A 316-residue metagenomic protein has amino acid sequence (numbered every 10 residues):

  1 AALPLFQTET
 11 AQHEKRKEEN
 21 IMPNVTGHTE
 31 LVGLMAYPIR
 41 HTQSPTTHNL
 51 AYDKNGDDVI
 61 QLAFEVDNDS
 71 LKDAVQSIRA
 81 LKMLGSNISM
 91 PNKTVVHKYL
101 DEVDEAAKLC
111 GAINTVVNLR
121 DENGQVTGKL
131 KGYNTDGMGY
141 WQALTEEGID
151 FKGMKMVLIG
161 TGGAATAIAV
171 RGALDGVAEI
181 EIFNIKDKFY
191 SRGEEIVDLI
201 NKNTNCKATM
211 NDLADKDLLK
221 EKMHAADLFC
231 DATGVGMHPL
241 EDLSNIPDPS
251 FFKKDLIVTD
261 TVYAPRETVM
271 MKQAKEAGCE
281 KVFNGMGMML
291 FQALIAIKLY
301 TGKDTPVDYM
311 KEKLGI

Functional and structural regions predicted by a protein language model:
A1-I21: Short, Lys/Arg-enriched N-terminal segments with co-localized hydrophobic residues within the first ~10-30 amino acids
N24-E147: Phosphate/diphosphate ligand-binding glycine-rich loop within oxidoreductases
I149-M154, K253-K254: Short helix-loop-beta connector
K152-K220, H224: Glycine-rich phosphate/diphosphate-binding loop of Rossmann-like nucleotide-binding domains
C206-V282: Rossmann-like adenosine-cofactor binding region
L256-I257, T261-I316: Adenosine-phosphate binding glycine-rich loop
